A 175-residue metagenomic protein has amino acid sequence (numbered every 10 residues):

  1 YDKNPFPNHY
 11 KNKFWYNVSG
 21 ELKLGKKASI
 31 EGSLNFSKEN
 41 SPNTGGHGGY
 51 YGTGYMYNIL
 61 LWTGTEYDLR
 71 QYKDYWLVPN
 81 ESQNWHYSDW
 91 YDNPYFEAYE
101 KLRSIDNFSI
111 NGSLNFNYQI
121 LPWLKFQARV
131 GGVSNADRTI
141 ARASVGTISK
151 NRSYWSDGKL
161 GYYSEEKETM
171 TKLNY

Functional and structural regions predicted by a protein language model:
N4-H9, S19-N111, Q127-Y175: Surface-exposed loop/interface segments of Gram-negative outer-membrane beta-barrel transport/assembly proteins
K13-W15: Short, solvent-exposed loop/turn segments in extracellular or other extracytoplasmic domains
